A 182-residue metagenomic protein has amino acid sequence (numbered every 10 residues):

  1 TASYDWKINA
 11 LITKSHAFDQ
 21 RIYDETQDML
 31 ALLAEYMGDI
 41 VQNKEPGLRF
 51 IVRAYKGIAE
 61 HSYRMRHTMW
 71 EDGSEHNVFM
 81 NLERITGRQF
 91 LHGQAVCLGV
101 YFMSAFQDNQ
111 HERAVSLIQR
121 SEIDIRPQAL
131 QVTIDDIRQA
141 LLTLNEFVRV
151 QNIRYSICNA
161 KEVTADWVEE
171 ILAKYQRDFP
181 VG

Functional and structural regions predicted by a protein language model:
T1-M69: Carboxylate- and glycine-rich phosphate/diphosphate-binding segment that chelates Mg2+/Mn2+
S3-L11, R66-H67, R88-Q89, F106-R113 (+1 more regions): Short helix-capping/linker segments at secondary-structure and domain boundaries
D19-L30, Y101-Q107, Q119-Q131: Short, mixed-charge aromatic SLiMs
G47-F50, W70, S74, H92 (+3 more regions): Residue-level detector of well-ordered alpha-helical segments, enriched for hydrophobic/aromatic packing positions
L48-S62, V100, I118, A140-N152: Short alpha-helical scaffolding segments that buttress acidic/His motifs in well-ordered protein cores
V52-Y55, F79, S156-A160: C-terminal accessory domains and tails appended to enzymatic cores
D72-N109: C-terminal catalytic subdomain
D108-G182: C-terminal charged capping/lid subdomain of soluble metabolic enzymes
